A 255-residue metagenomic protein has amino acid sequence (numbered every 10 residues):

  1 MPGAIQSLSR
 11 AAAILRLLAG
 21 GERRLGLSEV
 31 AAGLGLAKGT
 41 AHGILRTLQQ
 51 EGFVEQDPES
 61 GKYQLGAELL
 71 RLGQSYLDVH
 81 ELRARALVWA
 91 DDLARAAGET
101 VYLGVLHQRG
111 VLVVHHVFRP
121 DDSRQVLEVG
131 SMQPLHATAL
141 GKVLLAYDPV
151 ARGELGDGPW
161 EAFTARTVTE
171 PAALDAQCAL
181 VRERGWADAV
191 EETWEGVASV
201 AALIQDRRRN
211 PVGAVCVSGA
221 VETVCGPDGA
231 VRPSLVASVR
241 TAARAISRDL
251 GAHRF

Functional and structural regions predicted by a protein language model:
M1-A84, R244-A252: N-terminal helix-turn-helix
A4-L8, K62, G66, V79 (+6 more regions): Short, structured helix-loop boundary elements
S9-A12, L87, D91, D175 (+1 more regions): Generic alpha-helical structural signal
E59-G158: Amphipathic alpha-helical effector-binding/dimerization core of metabolite-sensing transcriptional regulators
A86-L93, G156-A202, D249: Short, basic/aromatic recognition patches
Q177, R184, E195, V212-F255: Juxtadomain coupling helices with adjacent low-complexity linkers
I204-R207: Sensor-regulatory modules in signal-transduction proteins
